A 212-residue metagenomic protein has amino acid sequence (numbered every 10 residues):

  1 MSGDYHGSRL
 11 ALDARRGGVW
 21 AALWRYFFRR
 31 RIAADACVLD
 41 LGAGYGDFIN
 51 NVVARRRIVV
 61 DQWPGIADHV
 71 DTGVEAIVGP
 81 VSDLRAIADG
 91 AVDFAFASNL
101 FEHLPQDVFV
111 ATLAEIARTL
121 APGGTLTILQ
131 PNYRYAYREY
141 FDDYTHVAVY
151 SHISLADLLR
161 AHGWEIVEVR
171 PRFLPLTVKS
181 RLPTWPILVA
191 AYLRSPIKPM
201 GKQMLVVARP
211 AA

Functional and structural regions predicted by a protein language model:
M1-G90, F94-F96, V110-L113, G201-M204: Conserved N-terminal segment of class I S-adenosyl-L-methionine
A11-A14, A22, F94-S98, P105-A121 (+1 more regions): S-adenosyl-L-methionine-dependent methyltransferase catalytic module, highlighting the catalytic core
G65, L84, H103, Y133-A136: Active-site loop signature of alpha/beta-hydrolase-fold enzymes
D89, H103-P105: Alpha-helical hinge/cap motifs
